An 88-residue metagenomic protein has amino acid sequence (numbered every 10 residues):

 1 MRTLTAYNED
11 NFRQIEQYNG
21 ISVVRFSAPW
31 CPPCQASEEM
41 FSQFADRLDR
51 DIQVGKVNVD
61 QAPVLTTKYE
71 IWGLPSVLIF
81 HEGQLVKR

Functional and structural regions predicted by a protein language model:
M1-S22: N-terminal leader/targeting and pre-domain segments
L4-N8, F26, E38-V64, L74 (+1 more regions): Thiol-based oxidoreductase modules, predominantly thioredoxin-like and allied folds used for disulfide exchange
R13, P32, S42, V86: Nucleotide phosphate-binding site architecture
N19-G20, D49, E70: Residue-level detector of structured alpha->beta connecting loops
G20, S27-W30, G73: Short pre-active-site segment immediately N-terminal to redox-active cysteine/selenocysteine motifs in thiol-based
V23, P33, V54: Conserved SAM-binding loop
W30-E38: Short, thiol/selenol-centered motifs that function as redox-active sites or metal-ligating centers
T66-L74, Q84-R88: Thiol/disulfide oxidoreductase modules built on the thioredoxin-like
